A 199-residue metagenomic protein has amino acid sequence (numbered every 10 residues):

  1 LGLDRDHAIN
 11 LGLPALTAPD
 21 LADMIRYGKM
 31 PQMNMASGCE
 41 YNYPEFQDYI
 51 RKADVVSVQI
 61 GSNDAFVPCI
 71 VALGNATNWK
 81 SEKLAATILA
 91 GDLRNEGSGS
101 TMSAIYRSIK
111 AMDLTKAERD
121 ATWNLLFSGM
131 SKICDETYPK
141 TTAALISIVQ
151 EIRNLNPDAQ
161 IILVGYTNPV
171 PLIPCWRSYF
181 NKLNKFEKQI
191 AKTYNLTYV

Functional and structural regions predicted by a protein language model:
G2-A143: Conserved SGNH/GDSL esterase-like catalytic core that processes O-acyl groups on lipids and polysaccharides
G2-L3, R26, G61, I146 (+2 more regions): Sec-exported extracytoplasmic/periplasmic mature domains
L3-H7, R51-V56, N156-I162, K192-T197: Loop/turn elements at helix/coil->beta-strand transitions in domains of secreted/extracellular proteins
L11-L13, V164, V199: Conserved beta-strand termini and adjacent loop/short-helix elements that scaffold enzyme active sites in alpha/beta
E45, T141-A144, I148, L183-E187: A general structural detector for well-ordered alpha-helical segments in enzyme core domains, enriched
D113-I133, I146-N181: Active-site segments of SGNH/GDSL-like serine hydrolases that catalyze O-acetyl group transfer/hydrolysis on lipids
P169-V199: Substrate-gating cap/lid alpha-helix
